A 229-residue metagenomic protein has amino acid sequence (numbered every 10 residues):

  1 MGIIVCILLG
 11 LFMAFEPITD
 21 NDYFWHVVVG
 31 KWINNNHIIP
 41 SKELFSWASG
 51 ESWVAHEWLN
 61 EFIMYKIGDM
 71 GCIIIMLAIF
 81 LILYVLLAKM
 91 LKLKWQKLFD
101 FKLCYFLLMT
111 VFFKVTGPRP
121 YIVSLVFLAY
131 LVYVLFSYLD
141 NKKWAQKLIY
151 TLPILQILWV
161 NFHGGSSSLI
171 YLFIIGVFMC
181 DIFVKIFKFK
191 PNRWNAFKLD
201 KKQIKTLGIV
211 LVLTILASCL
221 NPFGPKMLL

Functional and structural regions predicted by a protein language model:
M1-M13, K202-T206: Start-transfer (signal-anchor) and selected internal transmembrane alpha helices of multi-pass inner/ER membrane
G10, L108-F112, L148-G165, F173-I174 (+1 more regions): Membrane-interface alpha helices of multi-pass inner-membrane proteins
I18-D22, N34-I39, R119, G164-L229: Transmembrane catalytic cores of multi-pass membrane glycosyltransferases and polysaccharide-assembly enzymes
A48-M70, I74, A78: Short hydrophobic/aromatic helix or loop-helix immediately within or flanking a transmembrane segment in polytopic
I74-W95: Transmembrane-helix motifs of polytopic, lipid-linked glycan transferases
L86, L108-V111, V123-N141, I174-I182: Specific aromatic-rich, kink-prone transmembrane helix
V115-V123: Short acidic/glycine- and proline-prone juxtamembrane loop motifs at membrane-interface regions of multi-pass membrane
S137-I157, K205-I209: Short hydrophobic alpha-helices at membrane interfaces in multi-pass membrane enzymes
